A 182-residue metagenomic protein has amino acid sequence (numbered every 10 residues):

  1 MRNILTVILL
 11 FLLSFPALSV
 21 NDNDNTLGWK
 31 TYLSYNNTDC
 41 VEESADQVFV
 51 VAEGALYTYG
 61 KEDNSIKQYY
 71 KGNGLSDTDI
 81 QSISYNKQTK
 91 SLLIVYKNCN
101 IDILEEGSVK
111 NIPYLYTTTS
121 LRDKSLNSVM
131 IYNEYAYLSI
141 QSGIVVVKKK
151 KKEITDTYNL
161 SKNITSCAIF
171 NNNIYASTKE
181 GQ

Functional and structural regions predicted by a protein language model:
I4-S14: Sec-dependent N-terminal signal peptides
A17-N21: Boundary at the C-terminal end of the N-terminal hydrophobic targeting segment
D22-S44, Y69-Q88, P113-Y132, T155-N172 (+1 more regions): Short coil-to-beta transitions that initiate beta-strands within beta-rich domains
Q47-V50, Y57, S91-I94, Y135-L138 (+1 more regions): Conserved beta-propeller blade signature
V51-K71: Beta-propeller domains
G54-Y57, K97-I101, S142-V145, K179-Q182: Loop/turn residues immediately N-terminal
G60-N64, E105-S108, K148-K152: Short loop/turn segments that connect beta-strands within beta-propeller blades
